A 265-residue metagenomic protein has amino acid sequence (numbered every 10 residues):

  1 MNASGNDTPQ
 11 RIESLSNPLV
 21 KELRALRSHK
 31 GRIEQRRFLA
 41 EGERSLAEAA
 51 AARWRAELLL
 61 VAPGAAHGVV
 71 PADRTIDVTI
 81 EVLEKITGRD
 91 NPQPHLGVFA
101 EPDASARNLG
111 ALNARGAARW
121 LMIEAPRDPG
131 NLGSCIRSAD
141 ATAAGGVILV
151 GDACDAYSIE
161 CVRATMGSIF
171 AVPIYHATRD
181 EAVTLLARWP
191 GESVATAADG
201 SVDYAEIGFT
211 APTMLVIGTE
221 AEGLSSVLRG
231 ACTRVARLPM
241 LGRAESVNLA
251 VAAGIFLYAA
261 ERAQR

Functional and structural regions predicted by a protein language model:
M1-D90: N-terminal positively charged helical leader segments and presequences
D7, F99, D103-A104, L109-G200: RNA substrate-binding interface of SAM-dependent RNA methyltransferases
F38-A40, E57-P63, I174, E192-A197 (+1 more regions): Short, hydrophobic beta-strand segments that form beta-sheet elements in well-ordered domains
G42, R127-C135, S246-A252: Amphipathic alpha-helical repeat scaffolds
V78-T79, E124, V150-G151, P173 (+1 more regions): Short beta->alpha connector loops at strand-helix junctions that form conserved, small/polar/Pro-enriched
G97, S138-T142, A153-I169, S226-R265: Structured adenosyl-cofactor binding patch, chiefly the S-adenosyl-L-methionine
V194-G242, N248: Active-site/ligand-binding-proximal alpha/beta "capping" segment
